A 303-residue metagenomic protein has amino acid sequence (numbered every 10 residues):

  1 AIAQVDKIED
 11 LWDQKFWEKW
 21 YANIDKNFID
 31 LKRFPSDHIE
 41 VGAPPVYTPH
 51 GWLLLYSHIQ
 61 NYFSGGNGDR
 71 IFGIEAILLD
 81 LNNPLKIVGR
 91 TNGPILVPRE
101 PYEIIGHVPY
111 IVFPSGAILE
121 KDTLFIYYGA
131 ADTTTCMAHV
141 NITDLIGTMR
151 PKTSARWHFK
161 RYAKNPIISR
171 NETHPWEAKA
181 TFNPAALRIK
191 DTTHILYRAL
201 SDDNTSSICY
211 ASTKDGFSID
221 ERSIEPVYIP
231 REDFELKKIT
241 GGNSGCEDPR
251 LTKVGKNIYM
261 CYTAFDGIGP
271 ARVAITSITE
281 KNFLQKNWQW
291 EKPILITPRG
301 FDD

Functional and structural regions predicted by a protein language model:
A1-D37, V46-H107, K121-K179, N183 (+2 more regions): Beta-rich carbohydrate-recognition and catalytic domains
G42-P44, P114-L119, P249, D303: Beta-rich, blade/repeat-based domains predominating in secreted/periplasmic proteins but also intracellular
